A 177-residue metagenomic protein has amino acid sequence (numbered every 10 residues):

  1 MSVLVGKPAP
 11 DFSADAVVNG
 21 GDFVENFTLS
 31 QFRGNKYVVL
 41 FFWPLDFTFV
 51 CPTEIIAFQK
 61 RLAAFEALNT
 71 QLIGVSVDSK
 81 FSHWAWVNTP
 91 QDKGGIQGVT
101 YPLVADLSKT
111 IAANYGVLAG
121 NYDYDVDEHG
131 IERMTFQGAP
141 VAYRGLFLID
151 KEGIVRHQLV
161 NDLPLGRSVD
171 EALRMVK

Functional and structural regions predicted by a protein language model:
M1-K177: Chalcogenol-based redox active-site neighborhoods
